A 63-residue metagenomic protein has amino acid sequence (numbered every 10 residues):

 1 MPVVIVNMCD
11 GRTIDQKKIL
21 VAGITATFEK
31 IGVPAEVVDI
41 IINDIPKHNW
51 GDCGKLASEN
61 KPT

Functional and structural regions predicted by a protein language model:
M1-T63: A domain-level signal for the structural core that forms small-molecule/cofactor-binding pockets and catalytic centers
